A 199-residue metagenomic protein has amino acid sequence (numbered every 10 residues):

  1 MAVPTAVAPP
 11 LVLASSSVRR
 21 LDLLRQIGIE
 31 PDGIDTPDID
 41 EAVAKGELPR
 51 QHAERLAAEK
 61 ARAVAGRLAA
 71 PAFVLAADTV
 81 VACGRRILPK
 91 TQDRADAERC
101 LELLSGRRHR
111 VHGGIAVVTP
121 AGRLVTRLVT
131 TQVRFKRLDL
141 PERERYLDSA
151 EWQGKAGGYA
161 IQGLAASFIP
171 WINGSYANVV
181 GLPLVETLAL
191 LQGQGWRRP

Functional and structural regions predicted by a protein language model:
A2-I29: N-terminal beta1-alpha1 ligand-phosphate binding loop
A2-V12, L48-P199: Anionic-ligand binding patches
S16, P37, P120: Cofactor-binding loop segments of dinucleotide-utilizing enzymes, especially the Rossmann-like FAD- and NAD(P)+-binding
L23-Q26, A44, G66-R67: Short loop/helix-cap segments at secondary-structure boundaries that form the rim of catalytic
I29-E30, D40, R107, S149: A short linear boundary/processing microfeature
P31-E47, L124-T130: Short glycine-rich, Thr/Ser-proximal phosphate-binding strand/loop in the N-terminal lobe of ATP-dependent enzymes
